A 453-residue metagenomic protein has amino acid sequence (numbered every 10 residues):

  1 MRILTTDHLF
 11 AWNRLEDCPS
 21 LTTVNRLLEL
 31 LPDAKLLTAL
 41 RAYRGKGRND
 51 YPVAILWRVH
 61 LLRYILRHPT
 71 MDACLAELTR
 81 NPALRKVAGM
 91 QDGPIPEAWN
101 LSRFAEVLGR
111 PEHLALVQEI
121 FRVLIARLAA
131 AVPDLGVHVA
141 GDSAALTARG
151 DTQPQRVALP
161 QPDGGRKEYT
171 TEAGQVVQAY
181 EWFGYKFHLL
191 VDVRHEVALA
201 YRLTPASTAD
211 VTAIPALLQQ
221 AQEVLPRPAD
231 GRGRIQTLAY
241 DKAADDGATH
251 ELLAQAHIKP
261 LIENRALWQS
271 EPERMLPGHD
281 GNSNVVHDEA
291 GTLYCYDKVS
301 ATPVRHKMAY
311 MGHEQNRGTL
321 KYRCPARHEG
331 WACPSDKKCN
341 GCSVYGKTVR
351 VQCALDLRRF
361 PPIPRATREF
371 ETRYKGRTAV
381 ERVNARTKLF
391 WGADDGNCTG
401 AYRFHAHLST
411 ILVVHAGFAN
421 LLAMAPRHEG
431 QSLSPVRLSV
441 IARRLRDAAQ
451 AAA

Functional and structural regions predicted by a protein language model:
M1-T38, R427-A453: Charged, often Cys/His-bearing segments associated with DNA-binding zinc-finger transcription factors
D17, L21-L62, L66, N100 (+1 more regions): Basic, short loop/linker segments at the boundary and entry of helix-turn-helix/winged-helix-like folds
M71-G89: DNA-recognition alpha helix
L78-T79, R274-R317, A354-R403: Short amphipathic alpha-helical "interface-anchor" segments enriched in bulky aromatics
A88-V107: Major-groove recognition helix of helix-turn-helix-like DNA-binding domains
L101-Q255, L261-R265: Polybasic low-complexity intrinsically disordered regions
N316-P362, A366: Long, low-complexity, polar/charged, intrinsically disordered or flexibly structured peripheral segments
T372-A453: Basic, amphipathic alpha-helical segments enriched in Lys/Arg and hydrophobic/aromatic residues
